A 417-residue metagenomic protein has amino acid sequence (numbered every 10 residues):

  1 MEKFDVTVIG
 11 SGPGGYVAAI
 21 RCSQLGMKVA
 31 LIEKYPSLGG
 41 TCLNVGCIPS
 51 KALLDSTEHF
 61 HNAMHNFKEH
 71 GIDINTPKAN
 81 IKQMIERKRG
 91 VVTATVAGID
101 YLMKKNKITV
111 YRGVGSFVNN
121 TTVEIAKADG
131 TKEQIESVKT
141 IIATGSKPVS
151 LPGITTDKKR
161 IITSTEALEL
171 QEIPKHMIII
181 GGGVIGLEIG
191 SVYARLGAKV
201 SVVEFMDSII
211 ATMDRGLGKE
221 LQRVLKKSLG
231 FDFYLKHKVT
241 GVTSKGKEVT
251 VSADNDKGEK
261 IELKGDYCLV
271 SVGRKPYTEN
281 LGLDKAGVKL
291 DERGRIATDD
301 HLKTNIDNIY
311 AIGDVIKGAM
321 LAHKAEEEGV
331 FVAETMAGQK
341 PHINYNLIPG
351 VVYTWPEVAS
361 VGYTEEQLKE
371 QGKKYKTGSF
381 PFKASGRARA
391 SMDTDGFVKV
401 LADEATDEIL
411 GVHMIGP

Functional and structural regions predicted by a protein language model:
M1-Y16, Q24, G216, K227 (+4 more regions): Mid-to-C-terminal Rossmann-like scaffold of FAD/NAD(P)H-dependent oxidoreductases
E2-F4, I20-I173, M206-I210, G216-L229 (+4 more regions): Glycine-rich flavin
D5-L31, G186-A194: N-terminal Rossmann-like FAD-binding beta1-loop-alpha1 element of flavoenzymes
T7-I9, G115, I135-G145, I180 (+2 more regions): Short hydrophobic core segments
G10-G15, G145, G181-G186, G273 (+2 more regions): Conserved phosphate-binding and hydrolysis motifs of nucleotide-dependent enzymes
G26, G197-K199, G372: Glycine-centered short loops/turns at secondary-structure junctions
C47, I142-A198, V203, D232-F233 (+2 more regions): Glycine-rich dinucleotide-binding loop and its adjacent helix/turn
K158-P174, E262-M336: FAD-site-proximal beta/loop scaffold in flavoenzymes
